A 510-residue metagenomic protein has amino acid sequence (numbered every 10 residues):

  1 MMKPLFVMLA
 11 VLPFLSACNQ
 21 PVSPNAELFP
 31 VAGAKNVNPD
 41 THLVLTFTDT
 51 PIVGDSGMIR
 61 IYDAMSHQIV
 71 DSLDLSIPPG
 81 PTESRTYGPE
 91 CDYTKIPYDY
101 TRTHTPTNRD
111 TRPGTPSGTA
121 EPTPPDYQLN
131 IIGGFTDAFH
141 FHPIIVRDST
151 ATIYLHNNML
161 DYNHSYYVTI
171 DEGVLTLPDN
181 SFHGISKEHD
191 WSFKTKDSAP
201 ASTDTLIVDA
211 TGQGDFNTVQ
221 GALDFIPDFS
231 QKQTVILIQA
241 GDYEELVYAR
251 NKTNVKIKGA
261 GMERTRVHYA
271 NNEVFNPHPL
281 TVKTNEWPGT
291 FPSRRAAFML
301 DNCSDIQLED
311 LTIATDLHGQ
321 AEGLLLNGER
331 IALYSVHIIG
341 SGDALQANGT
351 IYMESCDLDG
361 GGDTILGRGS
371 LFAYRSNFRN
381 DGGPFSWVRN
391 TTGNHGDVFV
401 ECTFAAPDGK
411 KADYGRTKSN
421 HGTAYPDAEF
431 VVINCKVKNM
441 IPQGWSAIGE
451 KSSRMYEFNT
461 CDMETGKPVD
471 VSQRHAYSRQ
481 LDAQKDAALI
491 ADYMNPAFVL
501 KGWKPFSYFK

Functional and structural regions predicted by a protein language model:
M1-L5: Positively charged n-region of N-terminal signal peptides that target proteins for export
V7, D40, A120, M159-L160 (+8 more regions): Short linear sequence motifs
F14-A17: C-terminal motif of bacterial Sec signal peptides marking the signal peptidase cleavage site
P21-P200: Acidic, low-complexity Ser/Thr/Gly/Pro-rich repeat segments typical of extracellular/periplasmic and surface-exposed
K196-Q213, N217-K510: Sequence-level preference for short, compositionally simple segments enriched in small aliphatic or small polar residues
